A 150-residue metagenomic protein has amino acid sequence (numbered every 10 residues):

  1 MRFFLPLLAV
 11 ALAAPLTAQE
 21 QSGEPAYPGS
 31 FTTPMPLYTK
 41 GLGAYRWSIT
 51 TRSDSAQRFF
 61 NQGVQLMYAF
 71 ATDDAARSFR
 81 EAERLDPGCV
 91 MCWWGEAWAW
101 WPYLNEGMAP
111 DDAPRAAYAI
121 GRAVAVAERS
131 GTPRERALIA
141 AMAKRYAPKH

Functional and structural regions predicted by a protein language model:
F4-P15: Bacterial N-terminal signal peptides
Q19-H150: N-terminal alpha-helical interaction modules that lie
